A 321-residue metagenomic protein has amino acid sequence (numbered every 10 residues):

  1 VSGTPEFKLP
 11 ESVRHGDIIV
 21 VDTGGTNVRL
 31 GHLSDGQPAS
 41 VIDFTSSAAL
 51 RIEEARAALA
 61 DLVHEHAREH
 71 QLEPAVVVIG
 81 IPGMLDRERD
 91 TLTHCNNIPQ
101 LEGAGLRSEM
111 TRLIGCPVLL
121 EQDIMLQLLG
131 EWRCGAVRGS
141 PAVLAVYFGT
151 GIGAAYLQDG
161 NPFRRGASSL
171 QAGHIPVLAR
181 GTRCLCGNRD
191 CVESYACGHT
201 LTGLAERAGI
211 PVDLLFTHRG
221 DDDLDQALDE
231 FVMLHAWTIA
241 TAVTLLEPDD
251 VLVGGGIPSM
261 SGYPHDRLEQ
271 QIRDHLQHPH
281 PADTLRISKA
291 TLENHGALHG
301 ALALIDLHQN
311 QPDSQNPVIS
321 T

Functional and structural regions predicted by a protein language model:
V1-V76, D86-R89, R112-C116, R133-S140 (+1 more regions): ATP-binding/phosphotransfer module of carbohydrate and carboxylate kinases, centering on a glycine-rich
S34, I81, Q158-D159: A cytosolic small-molecule/anion-sensing beta-strand core signal
P38, L92, P162-F163: Hydrophobic "anchor" residues
S46-A48, Q100, S169-A172: A short acidic/small-residue loop/turn micro-motif
D90-G103: A charged helix-plus-loop insertion that forms the helical arch/lid used to bind and gate nucleic-acid substrates
V118-Q122: General beta-strand structural signal in soluble alpha/beta enzymes
D123, G149, A301: Active-site glycine-centered loops adjacent to acidic/histidine catalytic or metal-binding residues that shape
S140-Y195: Glycine-rich phosphate-binding loop of actin/hexokinase-like ATP-binding domains
